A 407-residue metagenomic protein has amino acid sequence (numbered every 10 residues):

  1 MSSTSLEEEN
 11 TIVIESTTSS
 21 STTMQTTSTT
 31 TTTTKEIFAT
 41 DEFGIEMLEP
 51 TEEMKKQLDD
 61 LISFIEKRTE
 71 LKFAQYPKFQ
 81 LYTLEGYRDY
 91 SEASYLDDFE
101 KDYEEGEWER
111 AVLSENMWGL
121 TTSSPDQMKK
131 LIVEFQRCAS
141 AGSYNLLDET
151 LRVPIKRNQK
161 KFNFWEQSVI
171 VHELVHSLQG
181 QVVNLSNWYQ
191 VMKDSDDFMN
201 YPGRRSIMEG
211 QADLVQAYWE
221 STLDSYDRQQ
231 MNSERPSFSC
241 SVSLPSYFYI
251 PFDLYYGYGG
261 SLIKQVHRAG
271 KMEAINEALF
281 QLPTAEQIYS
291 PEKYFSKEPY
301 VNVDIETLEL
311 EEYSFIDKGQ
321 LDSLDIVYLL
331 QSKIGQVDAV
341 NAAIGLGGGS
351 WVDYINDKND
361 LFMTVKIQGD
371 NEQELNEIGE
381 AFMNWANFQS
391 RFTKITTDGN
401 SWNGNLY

Functional and structural regions predicted by a protein language model:
S3-S5, N10-T34: Extracellular mucin-like PTS domains
I14, T32-Q127: A metal-dependent hydrolase signature that marks the N-terminal structural subdomain at the beginning of catalytic folds
F43-M54, P154-W165, S195-R205, S246-D253 (+1 more regions): Second-shell loop/turn segments in exported
L61, V182-N184, Y189-P236: Post-HExxH zinc-binding segment in Zn-dependent metallohydrolases
I65, S168-N184, E209-D213: Active-site recognition of the HExxH zinc-binding catalytic motif
E104-F164, L174, G180-Q181: Active-site scaffold of zinc-dependent metalloenzymes
S243-K366: Pan-zinc metallopeptidase signature
N359-Y407: C-terminal soluble interaction/assembly domains
